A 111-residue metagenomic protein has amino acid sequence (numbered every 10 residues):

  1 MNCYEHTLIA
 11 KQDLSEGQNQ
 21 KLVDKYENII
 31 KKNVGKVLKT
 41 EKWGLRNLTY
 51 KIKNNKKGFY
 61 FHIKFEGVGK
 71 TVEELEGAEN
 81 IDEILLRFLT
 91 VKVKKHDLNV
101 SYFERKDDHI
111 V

Functional and structural regions predicted by a protein language model:
N2-V111: Structured, basic alpha/beta domains of bacterial-type, RNA-associated proteins
